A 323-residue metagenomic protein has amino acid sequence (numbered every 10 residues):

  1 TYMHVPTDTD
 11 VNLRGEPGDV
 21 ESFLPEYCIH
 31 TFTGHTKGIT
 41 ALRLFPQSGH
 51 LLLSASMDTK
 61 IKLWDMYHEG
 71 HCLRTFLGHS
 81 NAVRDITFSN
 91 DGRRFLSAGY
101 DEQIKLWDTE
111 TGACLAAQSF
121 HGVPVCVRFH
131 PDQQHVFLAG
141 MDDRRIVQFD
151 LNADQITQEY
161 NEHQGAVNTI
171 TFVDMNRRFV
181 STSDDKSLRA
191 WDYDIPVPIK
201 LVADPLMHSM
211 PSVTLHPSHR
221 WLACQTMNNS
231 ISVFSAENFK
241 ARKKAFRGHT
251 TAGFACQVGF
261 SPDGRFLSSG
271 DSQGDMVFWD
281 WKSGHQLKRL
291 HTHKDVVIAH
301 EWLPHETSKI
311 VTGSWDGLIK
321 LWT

Functional and structural regions predicted by a protein language model:
T1-I29: Intrinsically disordered terminal extensions that flank WD40 beta-propeller domains in eukaryotic WD-repeat scaffold
C28-G34, A55, H71-G78, C114-F120 (+5 more regions): Short C-terminal beta-strands that terminate individual repeats in beta-propeller domains, predominantly WD40 blades
K37-L44, N81-T87, G122-F129, G165-F172 (+3 more regions): Canonical WD40 repeat/beta-propeller blade segments in eukaryotic WD-repeat proteins
L42, I61-D65, I86, I104-T109 (+7 more regions): WD40-repeat beta-propellers
R43-G49, I86-G92, R128-Q134, T171-R177 (+4 more regions): Loop/turn segments within WD40 beta-propeller blades
S54-D58, A98-D101, G140-D143, T182-D185 (+3 more regions): Conserved strand-to-loop turn within each blade of WD40 beta-propeller repeats
Q118-V202: Solenoidal tandem-repeat scaffolds enriched in leucines and small polar residues
E301-T323: Blade-level signature of beta-propeller repeat domains, shared across WD40, Kelch, NHL, RCC1 and BNR/Asp-box propellers
